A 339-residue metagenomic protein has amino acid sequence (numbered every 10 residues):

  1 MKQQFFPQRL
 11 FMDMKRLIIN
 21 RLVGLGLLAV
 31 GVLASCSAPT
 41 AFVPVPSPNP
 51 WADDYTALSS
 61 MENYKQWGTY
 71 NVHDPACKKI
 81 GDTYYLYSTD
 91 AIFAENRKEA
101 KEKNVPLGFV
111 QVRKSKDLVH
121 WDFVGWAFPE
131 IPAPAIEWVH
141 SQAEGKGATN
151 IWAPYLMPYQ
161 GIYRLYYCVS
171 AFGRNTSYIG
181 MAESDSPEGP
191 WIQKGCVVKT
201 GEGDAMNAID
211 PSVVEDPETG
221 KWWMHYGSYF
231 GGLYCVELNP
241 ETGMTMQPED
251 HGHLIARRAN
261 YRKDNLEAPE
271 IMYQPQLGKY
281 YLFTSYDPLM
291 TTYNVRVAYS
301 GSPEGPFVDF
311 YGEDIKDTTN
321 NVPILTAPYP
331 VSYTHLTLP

Functional and structural regions predicted by a protein language model:
M1-K2, L336: Accessible peptide chain termini
Q3-F5, R9: Cationic, low-complexity basic patches in intrinsically disordered or flexible, solvent-exposed regions
D13-V23: Bacterial N-terminal signal peptides that target proteins for export
G24-A34: Bacterial N-terminal signal peptides
C36-P339: Carbohydrate-active catalytic/glycan-binding domains of CAZyme proteins, especially the secreted or lumenal ectodomains
